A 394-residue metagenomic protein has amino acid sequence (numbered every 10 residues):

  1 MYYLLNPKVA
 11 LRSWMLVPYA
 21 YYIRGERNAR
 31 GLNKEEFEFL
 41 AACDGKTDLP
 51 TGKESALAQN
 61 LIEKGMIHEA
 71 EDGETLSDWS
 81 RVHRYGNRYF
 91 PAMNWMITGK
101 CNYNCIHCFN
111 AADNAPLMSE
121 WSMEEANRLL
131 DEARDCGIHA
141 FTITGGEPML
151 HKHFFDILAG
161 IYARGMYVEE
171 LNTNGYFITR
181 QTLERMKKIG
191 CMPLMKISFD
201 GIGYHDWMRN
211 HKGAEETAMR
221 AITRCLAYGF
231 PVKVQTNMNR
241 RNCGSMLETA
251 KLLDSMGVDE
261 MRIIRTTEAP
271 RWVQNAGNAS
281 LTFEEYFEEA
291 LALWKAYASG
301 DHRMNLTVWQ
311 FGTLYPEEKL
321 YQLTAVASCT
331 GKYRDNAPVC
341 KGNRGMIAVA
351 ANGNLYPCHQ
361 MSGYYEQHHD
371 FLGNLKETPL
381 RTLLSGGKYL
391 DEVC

Functional and structural regions predicted by a protein language model:
K8-G31, S55-N94, K332-Y333: N-terminal [4Fe-4S]-dependent radical SAM core
E35, F39-K53: Short acidic, hydrophobic short linear motifs in intrinsically disordered regions
G86-F90, N94-E124, C358: Canonical Radical SAM [4Fe-4S] cluster-binding loop centered on the CxxxCxxC motif and its immediate flanking residues
C101, C105, G353, L380: Conserved, mostly hydrophobic/aromatic
M123-T144, H151-L281: Radical SAM/AdoMet-radical enzyme domain recognition
E284-A327, N354-C394: C-terminal accessory region of radical SAM enzymes
C340-R344: Short, small/polar residue-rich loop motifs at catalytic or cofactor-binding pockets
V349-A350: Short, acidic, Ser/Thr-enriched surface-loop or helix-capping motifs
